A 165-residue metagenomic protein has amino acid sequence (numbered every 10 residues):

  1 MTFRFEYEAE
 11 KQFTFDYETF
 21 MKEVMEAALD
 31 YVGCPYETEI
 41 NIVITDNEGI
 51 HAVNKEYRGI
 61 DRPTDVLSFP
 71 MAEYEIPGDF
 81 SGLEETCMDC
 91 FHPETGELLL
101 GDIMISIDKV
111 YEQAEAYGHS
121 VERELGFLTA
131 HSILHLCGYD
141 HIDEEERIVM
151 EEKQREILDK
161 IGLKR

Functional and structural regions predicted by a protein language model:
M1-G126, L136-R165: An acidic/histidine-cluster motif and surrounding catalytic segment that typifies divalent-metal-assisted enzyme active
T129: A glycine-rich beta-strand to alpha-helix segment that forms a phosphate/ribose-binding loop at ligand/cofactor sites
